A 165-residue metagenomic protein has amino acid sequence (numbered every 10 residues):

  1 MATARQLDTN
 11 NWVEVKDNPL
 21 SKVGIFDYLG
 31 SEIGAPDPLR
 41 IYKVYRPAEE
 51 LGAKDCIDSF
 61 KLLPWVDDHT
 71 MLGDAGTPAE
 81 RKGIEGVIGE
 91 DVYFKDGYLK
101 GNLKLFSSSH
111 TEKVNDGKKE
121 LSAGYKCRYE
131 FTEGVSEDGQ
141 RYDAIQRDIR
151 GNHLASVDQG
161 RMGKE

Functional and structural regions predicted by a protein language model:
M1-E165: Signature of dsDNA virion morphogenesis modules
